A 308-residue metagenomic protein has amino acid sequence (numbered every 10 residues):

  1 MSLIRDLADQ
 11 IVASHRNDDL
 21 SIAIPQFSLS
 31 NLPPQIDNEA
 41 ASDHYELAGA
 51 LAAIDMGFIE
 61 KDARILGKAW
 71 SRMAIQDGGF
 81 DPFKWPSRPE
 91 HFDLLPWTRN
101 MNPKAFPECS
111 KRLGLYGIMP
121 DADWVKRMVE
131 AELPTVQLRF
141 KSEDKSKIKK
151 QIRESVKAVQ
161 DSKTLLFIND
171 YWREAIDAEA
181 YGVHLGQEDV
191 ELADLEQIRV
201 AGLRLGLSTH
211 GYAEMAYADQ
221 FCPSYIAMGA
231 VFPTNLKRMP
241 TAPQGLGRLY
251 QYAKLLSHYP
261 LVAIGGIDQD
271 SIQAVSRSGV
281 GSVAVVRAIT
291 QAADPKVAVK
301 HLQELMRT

Functional and structural regions predicted by a protein language model:
M1-D123, Q197, Q251: N-terminal amphipathic alpha-helix/helix-capping segment at the start of soluble metabolic enzymes
L20-P25, K111-M119, V136-L138, L166-I168 (+5 more regions): Hydrophobic faces of well-ordered beta-strands that scaffold small-molecule active sites in alpha/beta enzyme cores
I59, P134, R139-S142, Q187-Q197 (+2 more regions): Glycine-rich phosphate-binding active-site loops on the catalytic face of alpha/beta enzymes
C109-Q160, T164: Conserved small-residue-rich
I118-A122, K141, Y171, E188 (+4 more regions): Active-site beta-loop-alpha junctions enriched in small/polar residues
K126-E132, V156-D161, I176-D177, L195-V200 (+2 more regions): Acidic (Asp/Glu)-rich catalytic clusters
K149-D170, Q187, D194-G211, M239-Q269 (+1 more regions): Alpha-helix-loop-beta-strand connector modules within alpha/beta enzyme cores
L166-Y181, H210-S224, K254-V262, I267-V285 (+1 more regions): Catalytic cores of alpha/beta
